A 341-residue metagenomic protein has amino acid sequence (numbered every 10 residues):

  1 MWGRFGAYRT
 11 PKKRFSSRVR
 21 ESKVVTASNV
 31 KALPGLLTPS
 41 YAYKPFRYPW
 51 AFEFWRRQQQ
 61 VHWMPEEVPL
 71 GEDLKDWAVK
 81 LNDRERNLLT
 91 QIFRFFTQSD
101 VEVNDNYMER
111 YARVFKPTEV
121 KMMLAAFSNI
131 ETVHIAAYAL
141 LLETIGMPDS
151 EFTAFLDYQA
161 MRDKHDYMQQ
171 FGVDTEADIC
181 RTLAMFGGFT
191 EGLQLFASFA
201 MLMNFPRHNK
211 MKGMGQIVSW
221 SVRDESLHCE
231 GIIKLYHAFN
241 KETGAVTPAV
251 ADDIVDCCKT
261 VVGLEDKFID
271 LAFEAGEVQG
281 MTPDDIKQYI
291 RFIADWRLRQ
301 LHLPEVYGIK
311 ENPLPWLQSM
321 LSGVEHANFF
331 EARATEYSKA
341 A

Functional and structural regions predicted by a protein language model:
W2, Y8, K12-A341: Non-heme di-metal
